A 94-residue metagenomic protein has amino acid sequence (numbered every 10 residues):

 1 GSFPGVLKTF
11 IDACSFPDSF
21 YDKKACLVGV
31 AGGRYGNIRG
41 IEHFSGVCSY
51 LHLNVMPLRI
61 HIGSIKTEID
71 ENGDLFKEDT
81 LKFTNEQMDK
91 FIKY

Functional and structural regions predicted by a protein language model:
G1-L51: Helix-loop-strand module that forms the ligand-binding subsite of alpha/beta enzymes
N54-Y94: Glycine-rich phosphate/pyrophosphate-binding loop and the adjoining helix
